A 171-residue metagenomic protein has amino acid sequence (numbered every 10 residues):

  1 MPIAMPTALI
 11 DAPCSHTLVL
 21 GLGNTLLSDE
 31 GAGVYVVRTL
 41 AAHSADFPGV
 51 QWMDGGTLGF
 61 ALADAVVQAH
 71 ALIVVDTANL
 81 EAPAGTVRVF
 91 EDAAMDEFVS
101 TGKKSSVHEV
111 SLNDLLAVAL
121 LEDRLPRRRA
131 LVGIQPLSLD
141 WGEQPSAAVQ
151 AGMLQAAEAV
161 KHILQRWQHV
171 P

Functional and structural regions predicted by a protein language model:
P2-I134, E143-Q155, I163-P171: N-terminal catalytic or cofactor-binding beta/alpha core of small enzyme domains
L137: Short "lid" loop at the C-terminus of a central beta-strand within the Rossmann-like core of SAM-dependent
V160: Hydrophobic "lid"/C-terminal helical patch of Rossmann-like NAD(P)-dependent dehydrogenase/epimerase domains
